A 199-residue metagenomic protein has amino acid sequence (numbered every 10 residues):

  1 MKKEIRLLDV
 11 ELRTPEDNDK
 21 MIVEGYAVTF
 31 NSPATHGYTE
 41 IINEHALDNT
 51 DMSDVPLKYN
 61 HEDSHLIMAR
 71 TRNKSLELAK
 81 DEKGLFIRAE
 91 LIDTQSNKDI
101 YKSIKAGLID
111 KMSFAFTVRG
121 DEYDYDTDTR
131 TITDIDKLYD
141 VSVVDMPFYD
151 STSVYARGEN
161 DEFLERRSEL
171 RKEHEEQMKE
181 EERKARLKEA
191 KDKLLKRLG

Functional and structural regions predicted by a protein language model:
M1-D54, R167-K172, K184-E189: Polar/acidic, low-complexity leader/linker segments enriched in S/T/G and N/D
K2-K3, V28, R70-L76, I135 (+3 more regions): A general structural signal for short secondary-structure boundary/capping elements
D9-P15, I22, K74-E173: Residue microenvironments linked to proteolytic maturation and disulfide-stabilized extracellular modules
A27-N31, H61-D63, L91-D93: Short glycine-rich, polar/acidic loop-and-turn segments at beta strand-coil junctions
S32-A34, H65-L66, D121-Y123: Flexible loop/turn segments at secondary-structure boundaries
A34-H36, I67, Y149-T152: Short helix/loop capping segments that flank catalytic or ligand/cofactor-binding pockets
M52-A89: A glycine-rich, hydrophobic loop/mini-helix early in the fold
G158-G199: Charged/polar low-complexity intrinsically disordered segments, enriched in acidic residues
